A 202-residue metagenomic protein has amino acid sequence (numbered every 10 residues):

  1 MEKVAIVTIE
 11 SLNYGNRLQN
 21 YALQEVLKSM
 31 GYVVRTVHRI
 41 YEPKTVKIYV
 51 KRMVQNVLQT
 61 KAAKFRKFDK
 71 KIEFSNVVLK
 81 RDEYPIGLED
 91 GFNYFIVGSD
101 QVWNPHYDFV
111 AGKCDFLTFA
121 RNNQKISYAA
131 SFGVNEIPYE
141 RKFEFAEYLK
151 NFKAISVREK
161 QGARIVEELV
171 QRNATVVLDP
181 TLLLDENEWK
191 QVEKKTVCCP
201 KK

Functional and structural regions predicted by a protein language model:
K3-V7, C199-K202: Short hydrophobic beta-strand segments
V4-Y14, L18-E147: Aromatic- and Gly/Pro-rich donor/ligand-binding loops that form nucleotide- or phosphate-bearing donor binding pockets
V54-K61, K194-K202: A polyampholytic, Gly/Pro-enriched intrinsically disordered region
D82-E89, F109, A129-K201: A nucleotide-sugar donor-handling region in carbohydrate enzymes
